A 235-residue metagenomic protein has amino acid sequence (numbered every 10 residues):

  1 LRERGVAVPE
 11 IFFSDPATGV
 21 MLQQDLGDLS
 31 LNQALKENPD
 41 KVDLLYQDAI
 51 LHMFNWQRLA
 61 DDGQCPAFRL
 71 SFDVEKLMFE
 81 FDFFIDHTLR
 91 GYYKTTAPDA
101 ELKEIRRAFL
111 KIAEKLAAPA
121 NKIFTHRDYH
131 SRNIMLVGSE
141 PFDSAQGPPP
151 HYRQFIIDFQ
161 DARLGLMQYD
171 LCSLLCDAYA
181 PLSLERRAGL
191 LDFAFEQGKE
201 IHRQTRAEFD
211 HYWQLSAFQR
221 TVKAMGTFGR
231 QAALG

Functional and structural regions predicted by a protein language model:
L1-F79, F83, R90-Y93, A118: ATP-binding pocket architecture of kinase catalytic cores
A17, D25, Q47, E75-D82 (+4 more regions): Alpha-helix N-cap/helix-start motif at coil-to-helix transitions, marked by capping-box chemistry
M21, W56, L110-L171, P181-L182: Active-site acidic catalytic loop and adjacent metal/ATP-binding pocket of ATP-dependent phosphoryl transfer enzymes
G63, S71-M78, T125, S131 (+4 more regions): Glycan-recognition and catalytic cores of secretory/periplasmic carbohydrate-active enzymes
R69-E75, T205-A217: All-alpha amphipathic helical-bundle segments outside canonical DNA-binding/catalytic cores that form hydrophobic
D82-Y92, L164-R203, F218-L234: Active-site activation/catalytic loop segments of kinase-like enzymes and analogous catalytic loops in related
R90-K103: Conserved P-loop NTPase mechanochemical-coupling segment
I105-F109: Short amphipathic alpha-helical coiled-coil/interface segments
